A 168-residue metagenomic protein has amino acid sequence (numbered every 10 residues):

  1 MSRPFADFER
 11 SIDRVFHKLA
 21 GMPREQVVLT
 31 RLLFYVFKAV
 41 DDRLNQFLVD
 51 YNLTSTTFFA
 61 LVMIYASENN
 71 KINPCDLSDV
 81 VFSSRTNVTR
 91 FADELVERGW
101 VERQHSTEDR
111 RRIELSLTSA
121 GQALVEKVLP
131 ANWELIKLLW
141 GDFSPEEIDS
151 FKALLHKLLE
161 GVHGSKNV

Functional and structural regions predicted by a protein language model:
M1-G21, E146-V168: C-terminal regulatory/oligomerization modules of transcriptional regulators
M1-Y51: N-terminal leader segment of winged-helix/HTH proteins
M22, L53-S55, L117, F143: Alpha-helical hairpin
R24, K38, D42-S84, N167-V168: N-terminal helix-turn-helix DNA-binding core of bacterial DNA-binding proteins
L32, F59-M63, A123, S150: Pre-recognition alpha-helix immediately N-terminal to the DNA-recognition helix within helix-turn-helix or winged-helix
P74, A92-D93: Short, hydrophobic-biased segments on the C-terminal half of alpha helices that form "recognition helices"
D93-K152: Charged, amphipathic alpha-helical coiled-coil/dimerization segments
